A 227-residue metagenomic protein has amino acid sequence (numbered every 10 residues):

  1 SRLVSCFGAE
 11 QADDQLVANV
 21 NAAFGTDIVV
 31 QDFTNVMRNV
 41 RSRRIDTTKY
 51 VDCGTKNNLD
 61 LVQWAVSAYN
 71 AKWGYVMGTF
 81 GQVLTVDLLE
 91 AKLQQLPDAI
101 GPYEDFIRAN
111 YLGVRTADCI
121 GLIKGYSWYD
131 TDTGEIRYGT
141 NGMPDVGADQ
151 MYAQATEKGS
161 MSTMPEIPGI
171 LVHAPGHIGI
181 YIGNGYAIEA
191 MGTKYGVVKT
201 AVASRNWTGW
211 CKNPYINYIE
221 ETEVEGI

Functional and structural regions predicted by a protein language model:
R2-E135, P175-H177, I188-T193, G226: N-terminal capping segments
D132-A153: Short, basic/aromatic beta-hairpin or loop at an interaction surface
A155-T163: Short alpha-helix capping/helix-loop boundary micro-motifs
I167-I170: Loop/turn positions that initiate beta-strands
I178-I182: A conserved glycine-rich beta-strand in the N-terminal activation segment of trypsin-fold
A187-I227: Active-site or metal-binding loop neighborhoods of secreted/extracellular toxin and effector enzymes
